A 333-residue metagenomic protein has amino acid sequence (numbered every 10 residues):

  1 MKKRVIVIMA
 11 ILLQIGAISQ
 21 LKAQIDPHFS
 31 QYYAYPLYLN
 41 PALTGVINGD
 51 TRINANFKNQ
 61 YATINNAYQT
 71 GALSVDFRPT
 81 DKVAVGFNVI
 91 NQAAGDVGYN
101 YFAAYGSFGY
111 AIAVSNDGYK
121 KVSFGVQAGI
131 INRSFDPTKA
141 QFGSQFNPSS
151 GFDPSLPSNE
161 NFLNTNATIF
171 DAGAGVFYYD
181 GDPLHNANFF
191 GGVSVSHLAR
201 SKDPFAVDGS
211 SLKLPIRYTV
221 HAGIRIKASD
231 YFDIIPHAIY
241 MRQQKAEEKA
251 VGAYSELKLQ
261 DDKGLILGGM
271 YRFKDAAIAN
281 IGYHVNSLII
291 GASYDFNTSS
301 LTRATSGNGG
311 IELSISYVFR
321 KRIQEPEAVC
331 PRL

Functional and structural regions predicted by a protein language model:
M1-K3: N-terminal secretory signal peptides that target proteins for export/translocation
V7-I8, F29: Short helix-onset patch at the extreme N-terminus, typifying the N->h transition of secretory signal peptides
I8-A17: Bacterial N-terminal signal peptides
I18-A23: Sec/Tat signal peptide C-region and signal peptidase I cleavage site
Q24-L333: Subset of outer-membrane beta-barrel
